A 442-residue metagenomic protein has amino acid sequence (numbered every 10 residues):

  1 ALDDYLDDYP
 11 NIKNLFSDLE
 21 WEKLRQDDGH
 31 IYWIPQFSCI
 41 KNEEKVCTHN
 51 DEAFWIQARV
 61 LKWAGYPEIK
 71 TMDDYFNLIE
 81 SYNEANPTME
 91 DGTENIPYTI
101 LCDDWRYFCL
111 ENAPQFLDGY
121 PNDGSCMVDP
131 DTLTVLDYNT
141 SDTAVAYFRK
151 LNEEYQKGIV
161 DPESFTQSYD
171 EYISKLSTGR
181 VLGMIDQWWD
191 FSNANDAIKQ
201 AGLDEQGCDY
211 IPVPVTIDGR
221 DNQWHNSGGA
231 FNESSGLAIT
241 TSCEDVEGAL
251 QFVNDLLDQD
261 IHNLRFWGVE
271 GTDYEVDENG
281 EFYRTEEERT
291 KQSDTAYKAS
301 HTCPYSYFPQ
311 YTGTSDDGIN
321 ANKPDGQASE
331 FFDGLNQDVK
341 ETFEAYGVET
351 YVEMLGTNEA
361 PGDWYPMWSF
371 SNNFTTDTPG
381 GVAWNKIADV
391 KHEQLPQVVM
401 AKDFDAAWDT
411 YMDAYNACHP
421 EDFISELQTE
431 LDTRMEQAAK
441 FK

Functional and structural regions predicted by a protein language model:
A1-K442: Extracytoplasmic/secretory soluble proteins
